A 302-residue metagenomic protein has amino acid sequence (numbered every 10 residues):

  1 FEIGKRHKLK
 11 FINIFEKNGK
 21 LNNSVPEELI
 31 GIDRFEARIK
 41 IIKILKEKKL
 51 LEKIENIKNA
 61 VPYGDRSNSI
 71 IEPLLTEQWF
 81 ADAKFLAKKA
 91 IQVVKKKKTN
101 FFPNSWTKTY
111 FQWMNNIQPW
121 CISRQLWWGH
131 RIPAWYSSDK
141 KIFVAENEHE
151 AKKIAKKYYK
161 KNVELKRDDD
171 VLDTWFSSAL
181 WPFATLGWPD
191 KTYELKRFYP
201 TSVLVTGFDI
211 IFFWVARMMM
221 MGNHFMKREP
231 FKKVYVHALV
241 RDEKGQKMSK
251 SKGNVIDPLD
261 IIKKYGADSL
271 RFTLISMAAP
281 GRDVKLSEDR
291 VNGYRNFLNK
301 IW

Functional and structural regions predicted by a protein language model:
F1-D139, Q246, K252-F297, W302: Residue patterns forming the tRNA-binding/recognition surfaces of aminoacyl-tRNA synthetases and related DALR
K8-G19, L126-G129, P133-S138, I142-R282: Alpha-helical recognition segments enriched in aromatics with Gly/Pro capping that present substrate-recognition
